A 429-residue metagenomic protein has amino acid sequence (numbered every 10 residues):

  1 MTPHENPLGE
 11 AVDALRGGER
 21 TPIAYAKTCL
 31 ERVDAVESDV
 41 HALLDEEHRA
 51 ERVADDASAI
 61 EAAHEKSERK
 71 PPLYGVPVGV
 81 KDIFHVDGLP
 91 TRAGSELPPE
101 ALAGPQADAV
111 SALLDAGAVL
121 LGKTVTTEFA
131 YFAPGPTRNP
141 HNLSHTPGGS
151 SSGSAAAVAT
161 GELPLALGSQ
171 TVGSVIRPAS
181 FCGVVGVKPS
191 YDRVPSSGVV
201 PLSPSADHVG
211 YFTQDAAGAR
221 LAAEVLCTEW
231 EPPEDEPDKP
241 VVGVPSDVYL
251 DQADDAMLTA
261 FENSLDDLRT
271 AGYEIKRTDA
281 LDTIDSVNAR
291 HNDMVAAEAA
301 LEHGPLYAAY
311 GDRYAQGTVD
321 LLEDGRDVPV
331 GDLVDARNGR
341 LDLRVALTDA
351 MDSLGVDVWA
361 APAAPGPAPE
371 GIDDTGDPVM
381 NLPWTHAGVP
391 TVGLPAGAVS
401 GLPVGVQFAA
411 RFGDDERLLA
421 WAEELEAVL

Functional and structural regions predicted by a protein language model:
M1-A54, T270-Y273: An N-terminal boundary/leader segment
G18, C29, G75, K81 (+5 more regions): Glycine-rich, small-residue loops and helix-cap segments that act as flexible hinges at active-site edges
P22-K27, S58, A256-D279, G304-A309 (+2 more regions): Acyltransferase
H48-L73, V80, P99-G104, L113 (+1 more regions): Flexible, acidic active-site loops/lids enriched in D/E/S/T/G that coordinate Mg2+ and/or position polar
A63, R69-R92, V119-T126, L268: Conserved small-residue hinge/capping positions at short loops/turns that sit at secondary-structure boundaries within
G75, H208, E224-R290, G397: Gly/Ser-rich, acidic/histidine-flanked active-site/gating loops
D87-E100, T160: DPxDG-like acidic metal-binding loop motif
P105-A223, P390-A398, P403-G405: Short glycine/serine-rich loop segments
